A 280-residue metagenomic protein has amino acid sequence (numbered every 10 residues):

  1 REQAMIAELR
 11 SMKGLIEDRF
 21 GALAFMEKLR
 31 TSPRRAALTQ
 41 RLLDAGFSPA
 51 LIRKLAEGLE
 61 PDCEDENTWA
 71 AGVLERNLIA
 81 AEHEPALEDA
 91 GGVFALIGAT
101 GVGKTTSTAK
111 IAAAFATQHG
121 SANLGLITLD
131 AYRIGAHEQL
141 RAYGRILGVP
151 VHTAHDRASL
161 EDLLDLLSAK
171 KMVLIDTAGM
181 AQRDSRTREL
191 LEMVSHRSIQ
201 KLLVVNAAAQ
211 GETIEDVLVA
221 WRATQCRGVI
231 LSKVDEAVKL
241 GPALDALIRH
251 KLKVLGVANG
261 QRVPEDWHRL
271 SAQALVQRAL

Functional and structural regions predicted by a protein language model:
R1-L124, T128-Y132, A142-D156, E161 (+1 more regions): Primarily NTPase-proximal linker/entry elements flanking Walker-type ATP/GTP-binding cores
G92-F94, L124, K171-I175, K201: Generic beta-sheet signal
L129-A131, T177, K233: Generic detector of well-ordered alpha-helical packing
I134-E138: Conserved Walker A/P-loop ATP-binding site and its immediately adjacent core in helicase/helicase-like ATPase domains
Q139, I146, H155-L166, M172 (+1 more regions): Conserved catalytic-core segment of NTP-binding enzymes
